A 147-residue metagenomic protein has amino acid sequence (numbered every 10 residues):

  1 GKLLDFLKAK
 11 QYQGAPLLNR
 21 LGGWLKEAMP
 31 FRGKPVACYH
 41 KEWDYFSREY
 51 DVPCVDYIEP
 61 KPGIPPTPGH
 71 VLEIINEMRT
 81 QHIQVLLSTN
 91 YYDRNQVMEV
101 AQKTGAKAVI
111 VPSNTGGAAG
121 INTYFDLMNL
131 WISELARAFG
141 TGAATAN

Functional and structural regions predicted by a protein language model:
G1-N147: Extracytoplasmic metal-acquisition and chelation regions
